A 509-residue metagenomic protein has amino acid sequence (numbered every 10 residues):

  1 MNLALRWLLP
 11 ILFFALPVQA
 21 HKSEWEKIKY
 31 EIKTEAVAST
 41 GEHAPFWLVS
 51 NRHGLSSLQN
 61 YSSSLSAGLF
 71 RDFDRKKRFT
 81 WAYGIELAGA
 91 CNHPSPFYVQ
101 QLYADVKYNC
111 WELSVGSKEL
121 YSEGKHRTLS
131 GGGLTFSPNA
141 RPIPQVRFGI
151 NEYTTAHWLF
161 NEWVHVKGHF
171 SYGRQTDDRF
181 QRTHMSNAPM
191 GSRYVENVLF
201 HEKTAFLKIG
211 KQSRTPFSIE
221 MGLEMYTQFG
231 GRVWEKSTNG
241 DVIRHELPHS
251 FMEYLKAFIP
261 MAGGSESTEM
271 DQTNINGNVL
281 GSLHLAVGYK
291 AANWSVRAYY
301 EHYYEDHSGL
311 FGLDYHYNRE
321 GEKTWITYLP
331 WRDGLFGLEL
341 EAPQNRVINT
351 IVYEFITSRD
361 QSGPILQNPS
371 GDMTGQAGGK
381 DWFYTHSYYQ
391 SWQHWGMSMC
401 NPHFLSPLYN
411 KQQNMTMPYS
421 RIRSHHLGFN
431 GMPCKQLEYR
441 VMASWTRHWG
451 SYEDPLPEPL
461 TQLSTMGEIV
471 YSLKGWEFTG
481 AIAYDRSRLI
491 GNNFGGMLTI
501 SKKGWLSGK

Functional and structural regions predicted by a protein language model:
M1-W25, K509: Bacterial Sec-dependent N-terminal signal peptides
A20-L120, R127-S130, L134-Y153, E162-V166 (+1 more regions): Beta-barrel outer-membrane channel/assembly domains of diderm bacteria
H21-K29, F70-A82, K107-C110, Y153-G168 (+6 more regions): Short loop/turn motifs that connect adjacent beta-strands in outer-membrane beta-barrel proteins
I28-E42, W81-G89, V106, L113-E119 (+7 more regions): Transmembrane beta-barrel strands of outer-membrane/channel proteins
K29-E31, N60-S66, F97-Q101, I143-R147 (+6 more regions): Transmembrane beta-barrel architecture of outer-membrane proteins
E42-V49, P94-Y98, K125-G132, N161 (+6 more regions): Outer-membrane beta-barrel translocator domains and adjoining extracellular loop/strand segments of Gram-negative
Y121-D241: Internal, well-ordered domain-core segments that constitute the primary functional module of diverse proteins
F217-L223, W234-K509: Exposed, low-structure sequence patches enriched in small/polar residues
